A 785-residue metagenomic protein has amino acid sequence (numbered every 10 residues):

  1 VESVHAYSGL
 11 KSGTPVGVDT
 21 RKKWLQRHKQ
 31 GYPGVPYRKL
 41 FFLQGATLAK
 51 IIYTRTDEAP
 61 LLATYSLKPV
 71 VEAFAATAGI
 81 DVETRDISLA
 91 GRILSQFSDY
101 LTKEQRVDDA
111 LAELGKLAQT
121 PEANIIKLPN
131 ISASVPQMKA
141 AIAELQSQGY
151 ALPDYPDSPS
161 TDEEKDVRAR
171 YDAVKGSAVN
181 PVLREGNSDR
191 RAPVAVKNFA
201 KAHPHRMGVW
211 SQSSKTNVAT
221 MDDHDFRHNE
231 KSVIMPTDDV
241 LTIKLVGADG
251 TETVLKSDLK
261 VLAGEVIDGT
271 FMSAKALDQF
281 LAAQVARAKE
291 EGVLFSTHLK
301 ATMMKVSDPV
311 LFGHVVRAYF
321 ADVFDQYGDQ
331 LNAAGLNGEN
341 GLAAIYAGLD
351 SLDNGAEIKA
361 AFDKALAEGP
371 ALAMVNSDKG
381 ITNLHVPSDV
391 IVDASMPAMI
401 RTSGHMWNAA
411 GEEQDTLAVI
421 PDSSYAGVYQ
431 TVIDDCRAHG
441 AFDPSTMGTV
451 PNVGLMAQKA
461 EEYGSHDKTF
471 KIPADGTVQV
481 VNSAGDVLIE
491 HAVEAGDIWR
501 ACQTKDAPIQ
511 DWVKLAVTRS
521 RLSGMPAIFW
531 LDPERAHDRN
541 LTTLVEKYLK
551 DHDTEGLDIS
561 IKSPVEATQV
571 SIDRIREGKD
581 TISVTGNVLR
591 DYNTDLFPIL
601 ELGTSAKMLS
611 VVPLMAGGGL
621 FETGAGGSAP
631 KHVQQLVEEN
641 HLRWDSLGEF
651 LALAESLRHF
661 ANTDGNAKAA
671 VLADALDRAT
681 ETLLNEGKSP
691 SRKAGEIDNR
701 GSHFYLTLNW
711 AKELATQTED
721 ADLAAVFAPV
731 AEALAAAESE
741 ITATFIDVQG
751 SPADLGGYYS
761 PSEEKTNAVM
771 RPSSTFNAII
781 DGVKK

Functional and structural regions predicted by a protein language model:
V4-A6, G13, T20, K29: Short hydrophobic alpha-helical segments enriched in small aliphatic residues
Q30-L48: Short, Lys/Arg-enriched N-terminal segments with co-localized hydrophobic residues within the first ~10-30 amino acids
A49-G313, D325-L544, Y548-S560, P564-E566 (+2 more regions): Extended, well-ordered protein cores
A661, T680-L684, A715, A735-E738 (+1 more regions): A structural signal for well-ordered alpha-helices, especially hydrophobic packing surfaces of coiled-coils
A724-E732: Short, charged, amphipathic alpha-helical segments
T742-Y758: A glycine-biased, small/acidic residue-tolerant capping/turn segment at secondary-structure junctions
P761-K785: C-terminal accessory extensions/subdomains outside the catalytic/core fold
